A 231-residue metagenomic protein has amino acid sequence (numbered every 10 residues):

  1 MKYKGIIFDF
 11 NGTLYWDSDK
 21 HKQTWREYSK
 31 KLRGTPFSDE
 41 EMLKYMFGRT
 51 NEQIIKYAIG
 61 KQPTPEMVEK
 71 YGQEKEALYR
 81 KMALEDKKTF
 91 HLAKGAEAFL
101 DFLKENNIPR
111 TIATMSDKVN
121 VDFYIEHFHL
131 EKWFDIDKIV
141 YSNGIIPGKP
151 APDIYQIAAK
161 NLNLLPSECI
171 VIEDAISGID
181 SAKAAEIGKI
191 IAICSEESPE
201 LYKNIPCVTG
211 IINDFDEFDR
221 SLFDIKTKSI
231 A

Functional and structural regions predicted by a protein language model:
M1-K4, D101, D117-V119, F123-A231: Asp-based, Mg2+/Mn2+-dependent phosphohydrolase catalytic module
Y3-N106, V119-D122: N-terminal helical cap/lid subdomain that shapes the substrate entry/recognition surface in HAD-like hydrolases
N11, I108-A113, F134-I139: Surface-exposed, interaction-prone regions with an acidic/low-complexity signature
T13, D17, T114, G178: Ser/Thr-glycine-rich phosphate-binding loops at phosphate-binding pockets of nucleotides, nucleotide cofactors
L14, K44, R110-A113, P147 (+1 more regions): Conserved SAM-binding loop
L14, K87-K88, P109-R110, N143-G144 (+1 more regions): A generic structural signal for short
